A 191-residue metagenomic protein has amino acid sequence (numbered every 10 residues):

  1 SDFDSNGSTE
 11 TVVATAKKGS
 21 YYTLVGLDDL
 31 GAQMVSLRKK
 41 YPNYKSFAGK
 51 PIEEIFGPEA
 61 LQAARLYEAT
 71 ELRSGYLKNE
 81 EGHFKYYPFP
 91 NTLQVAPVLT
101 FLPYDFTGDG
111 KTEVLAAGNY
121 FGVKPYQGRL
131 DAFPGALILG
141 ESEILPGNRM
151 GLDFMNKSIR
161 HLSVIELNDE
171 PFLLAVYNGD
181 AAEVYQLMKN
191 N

Functional and structural regions predicted by a protein language model:
S1-N191: Beta-propeller-forming repeat regions
